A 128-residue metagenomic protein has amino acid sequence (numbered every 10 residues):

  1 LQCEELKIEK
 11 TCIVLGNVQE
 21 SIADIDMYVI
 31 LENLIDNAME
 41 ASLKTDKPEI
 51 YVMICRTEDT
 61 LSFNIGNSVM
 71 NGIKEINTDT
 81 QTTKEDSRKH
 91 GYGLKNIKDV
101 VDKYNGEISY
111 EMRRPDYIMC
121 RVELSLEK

Functional and structural regions predicted by a protein language model:
T11-I30: Conserved short strand/loop->alpha-helix "switch" segment adjacent to the catalytic nucleotide/phosphoryl-transfer site
D24-D46: Conserved ATP-binding N-box helix of the HATPase_c
T45, E49-D59: Short beta-strand/loop element within the Bergerat-fold HATPase_c
D59-G91: Glycine-rich/acidic phosphate-handling loop/turn and adjacent ATP-lid/helix of nucleotide-binding kinase/ATPase domains
N71, R113-R121: Glycine-rich nucleotide-binding loop
N105-R114: Glycine-rich ATP-binding loops of the HATPase_c
